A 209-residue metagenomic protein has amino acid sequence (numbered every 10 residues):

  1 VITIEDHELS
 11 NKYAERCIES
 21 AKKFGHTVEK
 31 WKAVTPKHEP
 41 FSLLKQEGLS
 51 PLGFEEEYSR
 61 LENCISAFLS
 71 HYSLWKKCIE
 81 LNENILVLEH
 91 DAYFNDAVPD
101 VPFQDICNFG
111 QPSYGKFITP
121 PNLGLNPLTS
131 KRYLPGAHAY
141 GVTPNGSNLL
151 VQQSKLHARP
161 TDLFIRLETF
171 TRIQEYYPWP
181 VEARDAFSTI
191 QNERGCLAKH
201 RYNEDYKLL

Functional and structural regions predicted by a protein language model:
V1-L88, A92-L209: An acidic/histidine-cluster motif and surrounding catalytic segment that typifies divalent-metal-assisted enzyme active
